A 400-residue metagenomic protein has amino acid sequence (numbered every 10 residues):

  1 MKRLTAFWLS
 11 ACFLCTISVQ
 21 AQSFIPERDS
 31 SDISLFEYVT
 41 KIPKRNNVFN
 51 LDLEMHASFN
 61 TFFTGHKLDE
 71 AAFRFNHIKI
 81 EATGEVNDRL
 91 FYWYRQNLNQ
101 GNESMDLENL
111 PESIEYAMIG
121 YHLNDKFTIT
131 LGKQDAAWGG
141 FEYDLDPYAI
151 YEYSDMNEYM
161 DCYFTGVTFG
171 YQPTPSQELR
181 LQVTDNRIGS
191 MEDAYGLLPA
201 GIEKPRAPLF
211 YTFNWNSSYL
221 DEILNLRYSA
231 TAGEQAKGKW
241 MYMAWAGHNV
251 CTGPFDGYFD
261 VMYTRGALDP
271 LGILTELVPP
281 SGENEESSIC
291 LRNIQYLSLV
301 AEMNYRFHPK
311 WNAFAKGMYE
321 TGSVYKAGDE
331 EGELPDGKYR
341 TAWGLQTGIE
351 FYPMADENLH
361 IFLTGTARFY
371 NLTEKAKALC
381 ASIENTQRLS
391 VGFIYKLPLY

Functional and structural regions predicted by a protein language model:
M1-F24: Bacterial Sec-dependent N-terminal signal peptides
A21-I129, F169-L179, N304, I361-R368 (+1 more regions): Beta-barrel outer-membrane channel/assembly domains of diderm bacteria
S23-I25, H56-S58, F62-H66, E103-S113 (+3 more regions): Surface-exposed coil loops of outer-membrane beta-barrel proteins
F24-R28, H56-L68, D106-L107, N225-Y400: Outer-membrane beta-barrel pore domains
N47, R74, P111, D161 (+5 more regions): Residue-level preference for beta-strand/loop junctions
D52, H77-K79, Y116-M118, G166-T168 (+5 more regions): Membrane-embedded beta-strand positions in outer-membrane beta-barrel channels/transporters
E70-A71, N157-M160, L291: Short Gly/Pro-enriched turn/cap motifs at secondary-structure boundaries
N97-N99, T184, S229-G233: Short strand-loop junctions, especially beta-strand C-caps/beta-turns that link beta-sheets to coils or alpha-helices
